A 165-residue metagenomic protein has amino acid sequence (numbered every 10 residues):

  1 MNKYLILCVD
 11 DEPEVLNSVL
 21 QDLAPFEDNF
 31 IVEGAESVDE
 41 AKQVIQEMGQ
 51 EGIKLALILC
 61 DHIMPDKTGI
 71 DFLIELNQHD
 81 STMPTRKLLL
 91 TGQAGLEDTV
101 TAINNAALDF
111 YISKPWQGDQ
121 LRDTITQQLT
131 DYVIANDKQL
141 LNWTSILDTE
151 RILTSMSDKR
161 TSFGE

Functional and structural regions predicted by a protein language model:
Y4, P13-S37, D80: Two-component/phosphorelay signaling modules centered on CheY-like receiver
D10, D61, T91: Active-site residues of response regulator receiver
L20, G34-E47, G69: Helix N-cap/capping motif at the beta->alpha junctions
G49-L59: Active-site beta3 strand of CheY-like receiver
M64-P65: Receiver (REC) domain active-site loop signature in two-component systems and cognate sites in sensor histidine kinases
D71, A94-F110: Alpha4 helix (beta4-alpha4-beta5 surface) of REC/receiver domains from two-component response regulators
S113-K114: A Lys-centered signature of the CheY-like receiver
Q120-E165: CheY-like receiver
